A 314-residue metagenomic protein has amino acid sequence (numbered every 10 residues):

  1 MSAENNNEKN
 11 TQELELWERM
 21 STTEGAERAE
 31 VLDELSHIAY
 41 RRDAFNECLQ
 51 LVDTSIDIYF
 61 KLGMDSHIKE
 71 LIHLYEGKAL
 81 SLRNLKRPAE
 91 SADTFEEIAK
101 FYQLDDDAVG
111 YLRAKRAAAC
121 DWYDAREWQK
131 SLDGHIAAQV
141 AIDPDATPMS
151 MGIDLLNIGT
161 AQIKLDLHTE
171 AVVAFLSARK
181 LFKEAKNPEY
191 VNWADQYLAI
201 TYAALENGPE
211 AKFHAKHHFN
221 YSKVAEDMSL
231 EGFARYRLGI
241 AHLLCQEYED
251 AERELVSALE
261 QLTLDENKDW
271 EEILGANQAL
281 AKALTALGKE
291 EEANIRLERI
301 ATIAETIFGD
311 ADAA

Functional and structural regions predicted by a protein language model:
M1-E15, S257-A314: C-terminal non-catalytic interaction modules
N10-T11, N46, A89, Q129 (+6 more regions): Residue register within tetratricopeptide repeats
W17-E18, I56-G63, E96-D107, I136-A146 (+4 more regions): Amphipathic alpha-helical segments of tetratricopeptide repeats
E30, K69-H73, R113, I153 (+4 more regions): Residue register of alpha-helical TPR repeats
C48, T54-S55, S91, F95-A99 (+11 more regions): Tetratricopeptide repeat
